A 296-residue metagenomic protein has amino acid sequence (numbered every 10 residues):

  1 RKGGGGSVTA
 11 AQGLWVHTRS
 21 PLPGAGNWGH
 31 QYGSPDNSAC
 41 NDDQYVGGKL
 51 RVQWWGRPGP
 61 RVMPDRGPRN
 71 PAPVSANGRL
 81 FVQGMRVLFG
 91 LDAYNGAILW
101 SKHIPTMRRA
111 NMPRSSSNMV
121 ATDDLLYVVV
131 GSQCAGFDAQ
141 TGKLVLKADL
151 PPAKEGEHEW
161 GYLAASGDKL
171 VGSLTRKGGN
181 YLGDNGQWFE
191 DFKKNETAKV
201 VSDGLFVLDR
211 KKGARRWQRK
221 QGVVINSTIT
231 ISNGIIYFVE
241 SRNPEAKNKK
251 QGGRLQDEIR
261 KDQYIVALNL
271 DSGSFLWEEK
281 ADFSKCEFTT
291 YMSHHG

Functional and structural regions predicted by a protein language model:
R1, G5-A10: Conserved beta-strand signature within the Rossmann-like core of class I S-adenosyl-L-methionine
G13, R19-P21: Extended acidic/polar, glycine-enriched regions that form or flank non-catalytic beta-rich accessory modules
P23-P58, F192-F206, R260-Q263: Blade/loop signatures of beta-propeller domains
W54-P64, W100-K102, T106-R109, K143-P152 (+2 more regions): A short beta-strand motif characteristic of beta-propeller blades
D65-L88, A110-A135, E155-L205, R219-I265 (+1 more regions): Repeat-blade elements of multi-bladed beta-propeller folds
G84-I104, D138: Beta-propeller domains
A93-N95, D138-G142, D209-K212, N269-S272: Short loop/turn segments that connect beta-strands within beta-propeller blades
K147, V207, V266-A267: A structural signal for the main folded, soluble domain(s) of proteins
